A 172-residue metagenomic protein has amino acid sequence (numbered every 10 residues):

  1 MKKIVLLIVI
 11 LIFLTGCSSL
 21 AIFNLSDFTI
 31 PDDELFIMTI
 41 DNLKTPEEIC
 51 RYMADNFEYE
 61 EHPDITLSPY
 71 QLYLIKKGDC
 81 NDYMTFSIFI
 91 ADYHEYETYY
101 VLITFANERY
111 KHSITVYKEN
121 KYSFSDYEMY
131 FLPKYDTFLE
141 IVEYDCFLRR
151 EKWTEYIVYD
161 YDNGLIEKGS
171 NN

Functional and structural regions predicted by a protein language model:
I4-L14: Sec-dependent N-terminal signal peptides
S18-N172: A structural boundary/capping signal
